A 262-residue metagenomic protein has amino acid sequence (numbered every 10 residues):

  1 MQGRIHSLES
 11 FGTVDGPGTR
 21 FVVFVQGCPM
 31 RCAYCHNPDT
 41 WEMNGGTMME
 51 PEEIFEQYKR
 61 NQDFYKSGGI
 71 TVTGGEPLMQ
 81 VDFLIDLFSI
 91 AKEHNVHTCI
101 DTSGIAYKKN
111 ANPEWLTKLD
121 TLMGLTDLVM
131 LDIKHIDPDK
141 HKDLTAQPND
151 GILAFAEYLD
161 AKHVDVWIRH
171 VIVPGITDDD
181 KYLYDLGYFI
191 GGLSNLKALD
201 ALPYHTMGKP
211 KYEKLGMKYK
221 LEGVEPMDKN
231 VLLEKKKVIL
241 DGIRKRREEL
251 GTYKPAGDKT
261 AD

Functional and structural regions predicted by a protein language model:
M1-F24, P29-G45, R60-K66: N-terminal [4Fe-4S]-dependent radical SAM core
Q2-V14, I172-D262: Auxiliary Fe-S-binding modules of radical SAM enzymes
D39-M43, K142-P148, G216-E225: Short glycine-enriched, charge-decorated loop/helix-capping segments at active-site entrances that position
G46-E56: Short cysteine/histidine-rich metal-coordination sites, predominantly Zn2+-binding motifs
F55, K59-G69, L78-M207: Conserved AdoMet/S-adenosylmethionine-binding subsite of the radical SAM
G75: Short, charge-patterned binding micro-sites
